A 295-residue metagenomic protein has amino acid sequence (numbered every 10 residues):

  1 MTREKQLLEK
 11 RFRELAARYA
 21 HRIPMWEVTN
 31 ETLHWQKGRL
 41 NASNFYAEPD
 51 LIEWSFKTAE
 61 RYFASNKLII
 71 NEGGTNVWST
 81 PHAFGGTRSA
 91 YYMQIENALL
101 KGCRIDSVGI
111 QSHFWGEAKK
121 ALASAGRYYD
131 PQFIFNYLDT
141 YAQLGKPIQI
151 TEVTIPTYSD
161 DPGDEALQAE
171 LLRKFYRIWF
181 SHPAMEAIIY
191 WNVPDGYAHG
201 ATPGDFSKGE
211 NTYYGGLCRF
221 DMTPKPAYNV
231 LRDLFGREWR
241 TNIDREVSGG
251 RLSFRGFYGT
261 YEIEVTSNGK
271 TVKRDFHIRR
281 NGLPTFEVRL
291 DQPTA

Functional and structural regions predicted by a protein language model:
M1-E4, T80-G86, D161-P162: Active-site mouth loops of central-metabolism enzymes
M1-H21, V28: Substrate-binding cleft of extracellular glycoside hydrolase catalytic domains
T2-L8, A47-S55, A90-Y91: Acidic, His- and aromatic-enriched active-site or binding-groove loops in soluble protein domains that engage sugars
E14, R18, E27-P49, T58-Y62 (+2 more regions): Aromatic-rich peripheral "rim/lid" segments of glycoside hydrolase catalytic domains that contact and position glycan
M25, Q36, Y46-I52, W78-R88: Conserved N-terminal glycine/acidic-rich loop preference
I70, G74-G109, R127-Y129, L167 (+1 more regions): Substrate-binding cleft/loops of secretory-pathway carbohydrate-active enzymes
T75-V77, H113-E117, I155-T157: Short, catalytically relevant binding-site loops at active-site mouths
